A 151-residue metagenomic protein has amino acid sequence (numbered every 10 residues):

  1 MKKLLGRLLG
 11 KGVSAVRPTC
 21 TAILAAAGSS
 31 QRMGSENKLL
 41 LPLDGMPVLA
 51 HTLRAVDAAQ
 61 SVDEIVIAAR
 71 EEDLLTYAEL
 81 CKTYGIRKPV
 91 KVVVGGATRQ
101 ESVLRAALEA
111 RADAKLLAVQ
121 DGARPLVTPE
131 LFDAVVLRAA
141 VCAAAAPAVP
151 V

Functional and structural regions predicted by a protein language model:
L8, G12-L74: N-terminal glycine-rich phosphate-binding loop and ensuing alpha1 helix
V16-R17, I86, A110-K115: Glycine-rich phosphate-binding loop signature in dinucleotide/nucleotide-binding domains
L43, A68, V93-V94, Q120: Structural motif
V62-V66, V90, A143: Short active-site oxyanion
L75-L80: Acidic helix N-cap motif at the loop->helix transition within catalytic regions of sugar-transfer enzymes
G85-A97: Conserved donor nucleotide-binding strand/loop of the catalytic core
R99-V151: Conserved beta-loop-beta/alpha segment of the NTase-like Rossmann-fold superfamily that binds/positions NTPs
